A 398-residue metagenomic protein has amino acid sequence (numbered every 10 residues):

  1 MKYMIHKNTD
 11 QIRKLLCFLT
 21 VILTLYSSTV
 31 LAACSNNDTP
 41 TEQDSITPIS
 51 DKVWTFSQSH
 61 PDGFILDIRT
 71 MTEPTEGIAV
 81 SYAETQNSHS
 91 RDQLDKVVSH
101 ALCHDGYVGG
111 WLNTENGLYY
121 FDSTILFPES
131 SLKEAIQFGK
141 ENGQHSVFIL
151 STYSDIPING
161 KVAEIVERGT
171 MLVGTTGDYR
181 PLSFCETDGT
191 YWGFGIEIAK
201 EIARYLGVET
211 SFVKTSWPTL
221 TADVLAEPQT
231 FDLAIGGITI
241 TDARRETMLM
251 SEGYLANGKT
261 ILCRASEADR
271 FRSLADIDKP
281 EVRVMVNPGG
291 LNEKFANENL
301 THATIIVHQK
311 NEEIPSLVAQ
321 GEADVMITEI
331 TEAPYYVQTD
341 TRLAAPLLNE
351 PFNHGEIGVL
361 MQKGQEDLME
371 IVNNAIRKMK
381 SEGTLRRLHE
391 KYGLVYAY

Functional and structural regions predicted by a protein language model:
R168-G193: Short glycine-rich His-centered loop
L172, G207-E209, A226-G236, E281-R283 (+3 more regions): Alpha-to-beta junction loops
T175-Y179, V213-P218, Q229-T241, P288-G290 (+3 more regions): Beta->alpha turn/N-cap motifs
G177, L255-C263, I330-R377, V395-Y398: Periplasmic-binding protein-like
S183-D188, A199-E209, S273-D278, L291-K310 (+3 more regions): Ligand-binding cleft/hinge of the Venus flytrap
I196, K200, R204, E209-D276 (+1 more regions): Acidic, polar ligand-binding/catalytic clefts
I196-Y205, A265-A268, A275, E281 (+2 more regions): Extended ligand-binding regions for polar small-molecule ligands
T219-A222, G237-R245, K294-E298, A319-N353: A ligand-binding cleft/hinge motif common to bilobed small-molecule-binding domains
